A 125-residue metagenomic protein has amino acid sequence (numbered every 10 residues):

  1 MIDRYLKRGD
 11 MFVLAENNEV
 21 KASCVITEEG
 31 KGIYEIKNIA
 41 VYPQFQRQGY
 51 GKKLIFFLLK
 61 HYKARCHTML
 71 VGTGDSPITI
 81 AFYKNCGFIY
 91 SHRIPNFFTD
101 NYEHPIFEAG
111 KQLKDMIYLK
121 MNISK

Functional and structural regions predicted by a protein language model:
I2-R8: Short loop/turn motifs at secondary-structure junctions and domain boundaries
G9-M11, L113-L119: Short hydrophobic/aromatic beta-strand or adjacent loop that forms the aromatic wall/cage of a ligand/substrate-binding
V13, E19-E28, G32-A40: Conserved beta-strand in the GNAT
I39-Q46, G74: A short, internal acetyl-CoA/4′-phosphopantetheine-binding micro-motif in the GNAT/acyltransferase core
F45, G49-F57: Conserved acetyl-CoA pyrophosphate-binding loop and the N-cap/start of the following alpha-helix in GNAT-like
H61-D75: Conserved GNAT acetyl-CoA-binding A-motif
L70-G72, K84, I89-Q112: Conserved catalytic-core motifs of GNAT/GCN5-like acyltransferases
